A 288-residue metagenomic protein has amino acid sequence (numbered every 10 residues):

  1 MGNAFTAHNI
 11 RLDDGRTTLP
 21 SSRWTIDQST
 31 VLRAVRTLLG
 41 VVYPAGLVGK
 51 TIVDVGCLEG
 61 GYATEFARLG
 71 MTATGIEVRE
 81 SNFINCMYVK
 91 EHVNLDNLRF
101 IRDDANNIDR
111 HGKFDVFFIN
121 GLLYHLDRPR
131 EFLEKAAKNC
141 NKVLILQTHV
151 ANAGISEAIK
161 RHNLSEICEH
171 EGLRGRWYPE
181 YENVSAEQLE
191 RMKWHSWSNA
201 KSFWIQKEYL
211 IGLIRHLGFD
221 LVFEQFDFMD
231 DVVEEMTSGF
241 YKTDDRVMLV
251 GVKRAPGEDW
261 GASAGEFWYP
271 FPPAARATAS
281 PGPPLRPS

Functional and structural regions predicted by a protein language model:
M1-K113, N120, M229, S238 (+1 more regions): Conserved N-terminal segment of class I S-adenosyl-L-methionine
G46-L47, D115-V116, E190-W194: General secondary-structure edge motif
V55, R79, H125, S202-F203: Charged, low-complexity surface patches
R68, Y88-K90, D115, E131-E134 (+1 more regions): Short, glycine/charged-enriched secondary-structure capping and boundary segments
N107, Y124, A151: Active-site micro-motifs of SAM-dependent methyltransferase domains
D109-H111, V116, K138, K142: Secondary-structure boundary elements
V116-R128: A short SAM/SAH-binding and catalytic strip from SAM-dependent methyltransferases
D127-P281: S-adenosyl-L-methionine-dependent methyltransferase catalytic module, highlighting the catalytic core
